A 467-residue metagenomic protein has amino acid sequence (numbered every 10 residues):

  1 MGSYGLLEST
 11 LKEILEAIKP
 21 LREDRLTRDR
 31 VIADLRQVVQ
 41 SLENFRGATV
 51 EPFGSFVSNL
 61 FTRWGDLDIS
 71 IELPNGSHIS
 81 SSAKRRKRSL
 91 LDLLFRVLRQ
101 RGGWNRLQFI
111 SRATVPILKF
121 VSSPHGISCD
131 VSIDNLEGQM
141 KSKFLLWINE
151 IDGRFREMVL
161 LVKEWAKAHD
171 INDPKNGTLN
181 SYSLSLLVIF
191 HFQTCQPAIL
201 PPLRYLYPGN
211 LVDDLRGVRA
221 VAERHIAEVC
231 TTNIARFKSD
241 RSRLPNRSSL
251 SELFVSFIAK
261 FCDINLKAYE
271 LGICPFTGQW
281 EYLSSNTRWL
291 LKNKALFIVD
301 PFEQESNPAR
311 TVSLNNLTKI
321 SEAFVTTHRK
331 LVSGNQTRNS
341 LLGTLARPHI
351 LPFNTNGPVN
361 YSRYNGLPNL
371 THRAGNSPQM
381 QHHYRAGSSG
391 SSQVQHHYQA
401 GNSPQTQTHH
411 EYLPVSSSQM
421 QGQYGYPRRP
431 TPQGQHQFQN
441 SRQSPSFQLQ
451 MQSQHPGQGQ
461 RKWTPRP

Functional and structural regions predicted by a protein language model:
M1-W64, L73-S89, F109, M140 (+1 more regions): N-terminal regions immediately upstream of nucleotidyltransferase
S3-L11, F190-G375, Y426-R429, R461-P467: Pol beta-like nucleotidyltransferase catalytic core
A33, S41-R46, L60-G65, K87 (+9 more regions): Intrinsically disordered, low-complexity regulatory regions enriched in Ser/Pro/Gly/Thr and acidic residues
L35-V38, F53-S58, G102-R106, T114-I117 (+2 more regions): Eukaryotic intrinsically disordered and solvent-exposed regulatory patches
V39, E43, T49-V57, F61-W64 (+14 more regions): Residues that form ligand- and interface-recognition hot spots within folded domains
L42, K87-Q139, E157, A168 (+1 more regions): Conserved catalytic core of two-metal-ion nucleotidyltransferases
M140-S181: Basic, alpha-helical interaction scaffolds
Q336-P467: Composition-driven recognition of long, intrinsically disordered, low-complexity regulatory extensions
